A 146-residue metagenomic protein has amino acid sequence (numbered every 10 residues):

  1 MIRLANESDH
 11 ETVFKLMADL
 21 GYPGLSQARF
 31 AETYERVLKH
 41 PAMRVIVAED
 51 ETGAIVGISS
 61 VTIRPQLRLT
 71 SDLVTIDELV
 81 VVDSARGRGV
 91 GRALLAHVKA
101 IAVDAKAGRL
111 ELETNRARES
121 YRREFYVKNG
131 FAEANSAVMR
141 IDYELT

Functional and structural regions predicted by a protein language model:
L4-E11, K15-S71, D77, L95-A96 (+2 more regions): Acetyl-CoA-dependent GNAT
R64, V82, N115: Residue-level recognition of the GNAT/N-acetyltransferase active site
V81, G87-A100, K128: Conserved acetyl-CoA-binding loop-helix of GNAT-fold acetyltransferases
R86, E111-R122, R140, E144: Conserved beta-strand-loop-alpha-helix junction that forms the acyl-donor binding cleft
R92, D104, G108, R116-N135: Conserved active-site alpha-helix within GNAT-family acetyltransferase domains
A100, K128-F131, N135-T146: Terminal substrate-recognition subdomain of acyl/acetyltransferases
